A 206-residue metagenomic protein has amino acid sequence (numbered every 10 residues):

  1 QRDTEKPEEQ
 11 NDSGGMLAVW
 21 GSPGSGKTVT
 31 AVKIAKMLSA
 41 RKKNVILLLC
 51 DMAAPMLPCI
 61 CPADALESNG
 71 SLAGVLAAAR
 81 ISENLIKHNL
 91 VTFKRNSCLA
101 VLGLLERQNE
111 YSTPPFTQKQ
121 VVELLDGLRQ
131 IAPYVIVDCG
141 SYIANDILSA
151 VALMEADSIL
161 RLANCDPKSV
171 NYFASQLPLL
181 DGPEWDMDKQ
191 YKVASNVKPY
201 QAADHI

Functional and structural regions predicted by a protein language model:
Q1-M16, A65, A77-N84, N171 (+2 more regions): Acidic-aromatic/histidine active-site loop/patch
S13, R41, R95-N96, Q130-I131 (+1 more regions): Short loop/turn elements that form and flank the Walker-type P-loop nucleotide-binding site in RecA-like NTPase cores
S13-A53, L57, L128: Walker A/P-loop phosphate-binding motif and the immediately C-terminal alpha-helix
L17, I46-L48, A100-L102, S158-L160 (+1 more regions): Hydrophobic/aromatic beta-strand patches that form the interior of the parallel beta-sheet core in alpha/beta enzyme
T28-V32, Q118, A174: Short amphipathic alpha-helical segment that frequently serves as the phosphate-/nucleotide-binding helix
L38-V101: Phosphate-binding loop that captures ATP/GTP phosphates
S82-N96, A100-N145: Cytosolic-facing regulatory segments adjacent to core modules
E123-D126, Q130, Y134, C139-I206: Conserved catalytic-core segment of NTP-binding enzymes
